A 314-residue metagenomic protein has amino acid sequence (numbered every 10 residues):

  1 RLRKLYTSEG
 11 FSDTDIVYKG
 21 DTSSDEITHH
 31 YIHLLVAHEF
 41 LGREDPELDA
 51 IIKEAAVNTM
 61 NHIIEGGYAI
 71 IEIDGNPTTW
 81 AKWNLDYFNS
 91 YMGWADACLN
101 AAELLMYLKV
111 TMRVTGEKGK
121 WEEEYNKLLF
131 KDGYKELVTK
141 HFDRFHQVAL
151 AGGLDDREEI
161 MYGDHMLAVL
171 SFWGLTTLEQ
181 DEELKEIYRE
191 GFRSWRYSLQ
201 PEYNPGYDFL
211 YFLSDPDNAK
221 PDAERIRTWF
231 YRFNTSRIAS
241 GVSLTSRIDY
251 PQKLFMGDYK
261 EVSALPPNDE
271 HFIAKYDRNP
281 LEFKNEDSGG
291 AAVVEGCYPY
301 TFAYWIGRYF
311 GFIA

Functional and structural regions predicted by a protein language model:
R1-A95, S240: Extended ligand-binding groove/face enriched in aromatic
R1-E9, K140-A151, S288-P299, R308-A314: Proteins with a high burden of low-complexity, intrinsically disordered sequence enriched in S/T/G/P/A and R, requiring
G42, P46, G67, T115-G116 (+2 more regions): Short, flexible coil/linker elements and helix-boundary hinge sites characteristic of intrinsically disordered
E44, Y162-A314: Terminal, non-catalytic domain-edge segments
P46, A50-K53, G119, G296 (+1 more regions): Low-complexity, intrinsically disordered regions enriched in charged/polar residues
K53-I73, W121-A149, Y188-G206, Y259-E286: Long, well-ordered core segments of solenoidal/helical folds
T78-A81, G119, R227, A303: Short, low-complexity intrinsically disordered segments
S90-Y197: Long, internal scaffold/assembly segments composed of regular secondary structure
